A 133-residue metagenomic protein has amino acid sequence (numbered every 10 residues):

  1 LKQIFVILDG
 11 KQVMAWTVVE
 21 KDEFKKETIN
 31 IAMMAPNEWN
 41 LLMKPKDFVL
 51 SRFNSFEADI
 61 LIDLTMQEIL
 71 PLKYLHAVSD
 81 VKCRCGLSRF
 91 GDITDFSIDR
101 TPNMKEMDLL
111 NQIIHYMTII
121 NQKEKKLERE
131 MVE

Functional and structural regions predicted by a protein language model:
L1-K11: Histidine-anchored nucleotide/phosphate-binding helix
K11-E20: Short internal beta-strands
M33-F53: Glycine-rich, highly charged phosphate/nucleotide-binding loops
S55-E57: Alpha-helix C-terminal capping/helix-to-coil transition sites in glycosyltransferase folds
D59-I62: Structural motif
M66-E68: Short glycine-rich anion-binding loops that position phosphate/pyrophosphate groups of nucleotides and phosphorylated
L72-G91: A short, gly/pro- and small-residue-rich
D92-E133: Active-site-proximal region of nucleotide-activated glycan assembly enzymes, centered on histidine/acidic-rich loops
